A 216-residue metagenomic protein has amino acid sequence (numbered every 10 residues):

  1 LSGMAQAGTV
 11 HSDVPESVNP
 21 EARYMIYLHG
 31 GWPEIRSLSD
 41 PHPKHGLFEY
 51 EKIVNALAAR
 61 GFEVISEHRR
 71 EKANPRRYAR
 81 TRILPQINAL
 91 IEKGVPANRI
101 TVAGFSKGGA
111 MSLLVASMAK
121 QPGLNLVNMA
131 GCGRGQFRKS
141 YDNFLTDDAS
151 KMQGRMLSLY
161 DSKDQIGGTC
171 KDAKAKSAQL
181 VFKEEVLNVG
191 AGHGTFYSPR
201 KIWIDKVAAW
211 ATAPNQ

Functional and structural regions predicted by a protein language model:
H11, H42, L47-I53, P85-Q86 (+2 more regions): Alpha-helical scaffolding within the catalytic cores of extracellular/periplasmic polymer-degrading hydrolases
P15-A56: Short, surface-exposed "cap/lid" segments of acyl-processing enzymes
P15-V18, N125-G194: The feature captures the conserved acid-bearing segment of alpha/beta-hydrolase catalytic domains
L28, V181-Q216: C-terminal catalytic histidine-bearing segment of alpha/beta-hydrolase fold enzymes
F48-I53, A73-A97: Alpha/beta-hydrolase active-site loop
V54-A73: Conserved alpha/beta-hydrolase
G104-S112: Gly/Ala-rich beta-loop-alpha elbow adjacent to hydrolase catalytic centers
V115-L124: Conserved hydrolase catalytic core segment
